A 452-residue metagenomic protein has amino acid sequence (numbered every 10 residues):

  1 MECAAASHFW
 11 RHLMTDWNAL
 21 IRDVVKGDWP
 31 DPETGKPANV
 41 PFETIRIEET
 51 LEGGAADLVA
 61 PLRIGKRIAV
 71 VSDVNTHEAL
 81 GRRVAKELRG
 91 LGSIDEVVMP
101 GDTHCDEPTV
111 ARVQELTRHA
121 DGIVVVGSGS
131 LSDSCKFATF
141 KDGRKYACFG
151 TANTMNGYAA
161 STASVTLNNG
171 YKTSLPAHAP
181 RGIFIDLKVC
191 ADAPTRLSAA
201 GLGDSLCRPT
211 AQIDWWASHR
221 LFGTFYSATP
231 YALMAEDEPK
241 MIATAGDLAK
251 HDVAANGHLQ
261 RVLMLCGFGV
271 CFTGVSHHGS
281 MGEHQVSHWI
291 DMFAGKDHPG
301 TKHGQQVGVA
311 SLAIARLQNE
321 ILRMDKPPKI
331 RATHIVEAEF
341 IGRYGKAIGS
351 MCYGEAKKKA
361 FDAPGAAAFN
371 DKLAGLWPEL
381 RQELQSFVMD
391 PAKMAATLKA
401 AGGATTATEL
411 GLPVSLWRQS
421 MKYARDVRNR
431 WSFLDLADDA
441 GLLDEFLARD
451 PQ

Functional and structural regions predicted by a protein language model:
E2-L13: Short, Lys/Arg-enriched N-terminal segments with co-localized hydrophobic residues within the first ~10-30 amino acids
M14-G122: ATP/NTP phosphate-donor binding region
T15-P32, S205, L322-Q452: C-terminal charged capping/lid subdomain of soluble metabolic enzymes
P37-A38, L62-R63, E115-R118, T139 (+5 more regions): Solvent-exposed alpha-helices and their adjacent loops that cap or buttress functional pockets in soluble metabolic
A79-L80, S128-F137, M155-Y158: Short glycine/serine/threonine-rich phosphate/pyrophosphate-binding segments that cradle anionic phosphate groups
V84, L131-R144, I290: Short Gly/Thr/Asp-enriched flexible loops that form oxyanion-binding sites at enzyme active sites
K141-K240: A glycine/threonine-rich phosphate-anchoring loop and its flanking beta-alpha core in nucleotide/phosphate-binding
L233-K393: Active-site segments that bind and position negatively charged phosphate/pyrophosphate groups
